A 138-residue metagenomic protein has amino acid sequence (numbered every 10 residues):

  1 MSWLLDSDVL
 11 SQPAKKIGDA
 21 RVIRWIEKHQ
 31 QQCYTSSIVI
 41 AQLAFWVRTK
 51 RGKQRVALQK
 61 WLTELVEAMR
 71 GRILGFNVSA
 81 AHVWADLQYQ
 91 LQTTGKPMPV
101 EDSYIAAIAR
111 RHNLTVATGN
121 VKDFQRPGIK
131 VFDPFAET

Functional and structural regions predicted by a protein language model:
M1-S2, A106, R110-T138: Acidic, PIN/NYN-like endoribonuclease modules and their adjacent C-terminal/linker elements
M1-T35, V47-E64, T138: Short, well-structured N-terminal submotif of metal-dependent ribonuclease cores
D6-S7, V22, L43, W84 (+2 more regions): Generic structural signal for small/hydrophobic residues in well-ordered secondary structure, especially within
V9-L10, V39, A80, I105 (+1 more regions): Alpha-helix capping/helix-boundary segments
Q12-P13, L43-W46, W84-L87, P127 (+1 more regions): Residues that scaffold the ATP/ADP-binding catalytic core of kinase and kinase-like folds
I17-A20, Y34, I38, K53 (+2 more regions): Residues at secondary-structure transition points
H29, M69, P127-G128: Short, structured coil segments at secondary-structure junctions
F45-R48, G71-G119: Active-site neighborhoods of divalent-metal-dependent phosphate/nucleic-acid chemistry enzymes
